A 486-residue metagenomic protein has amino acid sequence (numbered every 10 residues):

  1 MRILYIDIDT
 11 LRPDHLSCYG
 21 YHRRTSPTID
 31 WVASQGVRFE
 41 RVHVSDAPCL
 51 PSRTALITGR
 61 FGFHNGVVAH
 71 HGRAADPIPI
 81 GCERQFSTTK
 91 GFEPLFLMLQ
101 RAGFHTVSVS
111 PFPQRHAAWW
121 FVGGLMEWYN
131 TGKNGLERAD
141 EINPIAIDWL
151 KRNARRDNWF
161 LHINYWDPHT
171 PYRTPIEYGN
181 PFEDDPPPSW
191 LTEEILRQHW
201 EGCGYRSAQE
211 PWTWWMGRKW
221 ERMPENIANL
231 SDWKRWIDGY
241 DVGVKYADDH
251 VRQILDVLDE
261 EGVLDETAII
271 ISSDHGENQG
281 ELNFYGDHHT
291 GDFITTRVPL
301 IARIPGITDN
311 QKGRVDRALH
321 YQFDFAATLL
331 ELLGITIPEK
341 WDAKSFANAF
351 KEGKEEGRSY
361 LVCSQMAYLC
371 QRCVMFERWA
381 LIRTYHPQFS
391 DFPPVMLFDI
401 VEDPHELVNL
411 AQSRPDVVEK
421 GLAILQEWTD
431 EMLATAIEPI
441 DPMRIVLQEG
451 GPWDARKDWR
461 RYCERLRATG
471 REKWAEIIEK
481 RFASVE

Functional and structural regions predicted by a protein language model:
M1-E486: Catalytic domains that recognize anionic headgroups
